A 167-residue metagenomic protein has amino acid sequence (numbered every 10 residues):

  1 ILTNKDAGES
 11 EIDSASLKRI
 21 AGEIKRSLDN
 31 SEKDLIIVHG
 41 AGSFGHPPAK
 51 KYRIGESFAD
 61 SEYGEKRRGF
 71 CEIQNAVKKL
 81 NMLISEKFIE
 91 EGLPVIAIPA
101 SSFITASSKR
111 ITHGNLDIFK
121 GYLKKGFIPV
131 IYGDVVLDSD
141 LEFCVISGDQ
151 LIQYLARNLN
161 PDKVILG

Functional and structural regions predicted by a protein language model:
I1-I36: N-terminal glycine-/serine-/threonine-rich phosphate-binding loop
I1-T3, G42-P47, F103-A106, V136-D138: Short, active-site-adjacent cap segments at secondary-structure transitions
K5-A7, P47-K51, S107-R110, D140-F143: Short acidic, glycine/serine/threonine-rich loops at helix termini
E11-K18, T112-D117, V145-L151: Charged helix-capping and loop-helix junction motifs
K33-H46, V95-P99, V130-I131, I165-G167: Short beta-strand segments at enzyme active-site cores
G42-F58: Glycine-rich loop at the start of a catalytic domain that most often binds anionic cofactors/ligands
R53-V135: Ligand-binding beta-strand-loop-alpha-helix segment within the catalytic cores of soluble metabolic enzymes
R157-G167: Acidic, metal-binding active-site segment of PIN/NYN-like and related structure-specific nucleases
